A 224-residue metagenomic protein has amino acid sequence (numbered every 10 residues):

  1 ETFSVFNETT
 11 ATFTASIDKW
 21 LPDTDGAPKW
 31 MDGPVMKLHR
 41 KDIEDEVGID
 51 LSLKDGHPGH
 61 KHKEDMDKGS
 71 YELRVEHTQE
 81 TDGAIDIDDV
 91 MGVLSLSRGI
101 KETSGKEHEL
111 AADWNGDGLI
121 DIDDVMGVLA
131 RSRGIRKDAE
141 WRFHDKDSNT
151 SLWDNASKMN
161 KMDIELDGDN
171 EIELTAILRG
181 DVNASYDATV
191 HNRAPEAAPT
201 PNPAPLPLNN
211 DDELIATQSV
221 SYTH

Functional and structural regions predicted by a protein language model:
T2-Q218: Cellulosome-associated attachment modules in secreted, modular CAZymes
P195, T223-H224: Conserved small/polar residues in nucleotide/adenosyl-binding loops
